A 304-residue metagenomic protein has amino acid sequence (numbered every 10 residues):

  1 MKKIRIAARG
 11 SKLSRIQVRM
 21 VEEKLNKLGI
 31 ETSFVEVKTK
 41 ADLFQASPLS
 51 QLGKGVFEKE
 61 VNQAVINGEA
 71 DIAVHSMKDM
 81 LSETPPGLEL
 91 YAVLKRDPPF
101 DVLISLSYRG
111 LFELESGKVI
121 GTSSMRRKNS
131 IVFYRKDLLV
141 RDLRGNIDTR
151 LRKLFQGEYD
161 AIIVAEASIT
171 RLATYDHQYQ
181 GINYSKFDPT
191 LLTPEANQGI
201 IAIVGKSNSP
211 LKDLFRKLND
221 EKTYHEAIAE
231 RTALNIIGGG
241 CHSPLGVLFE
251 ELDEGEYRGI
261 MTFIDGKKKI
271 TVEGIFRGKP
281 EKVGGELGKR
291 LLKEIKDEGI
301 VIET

Functional and structural regions predicted by a protein language model:
K2-K38, L43-A46, S50-L52, F133 (+1 more regions): Small-molecule-sensing regulatory modules
R5-A7, A73, Y91, G121 (+1 more regions): Short, well-ordered beta-strand segments
S47-I72: Short, structured active-site "lid" loops
G55, E69-S76, D160-A165: Paired acidic/hydrophobic, glycine-rich loop segments that form the ligand-binding mouth/hinge of periplasmic-binding
G68, I72-T84, Q198, N208-L211: Ordered, amphipathic secondary-structure segments that act as subunit-interaction surfaces in large macromolecular
M77-K78, P86-L138: A conserved helix-loop-strand patch within extracytoplasmic ligand-binding domains of the periplasmic binding
E83, S130, L172: Glycine/Thr-rich phosphate-binding loops of Rossmann-like dinucleotide-binding domains
